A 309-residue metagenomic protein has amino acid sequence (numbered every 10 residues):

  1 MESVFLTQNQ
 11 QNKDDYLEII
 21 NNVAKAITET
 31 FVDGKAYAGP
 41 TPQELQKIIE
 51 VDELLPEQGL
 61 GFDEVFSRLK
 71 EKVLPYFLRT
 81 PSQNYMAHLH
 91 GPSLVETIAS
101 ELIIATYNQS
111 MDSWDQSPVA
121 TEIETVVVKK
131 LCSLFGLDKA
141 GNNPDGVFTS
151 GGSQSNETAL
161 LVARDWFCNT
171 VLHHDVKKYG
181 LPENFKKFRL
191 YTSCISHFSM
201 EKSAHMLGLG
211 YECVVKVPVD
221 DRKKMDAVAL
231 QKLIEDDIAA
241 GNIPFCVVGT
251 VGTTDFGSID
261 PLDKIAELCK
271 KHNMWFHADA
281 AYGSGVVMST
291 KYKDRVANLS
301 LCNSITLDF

Functional and structural regions predicted by a protein language model:
M1-N143: N-terminal entrance/gating region of PLP-dependent enzymes' catalytic architecture
E2-N9, V51, Y107-D115, A140-V147 (+3 more regions): Glycine- and acidic
N9-Y16, Q58, P92, Q116 (+6 more regions): Generic alpha-helical structural element
I103, E124, V128-L131, N156-A163 (+1 more regions): Buried hydrophobic packing segments
A120, S150-G152, S304: Residue-level recognition of hydrophobic positions within alpha-helical transmembrane segments
L131-D165, V215-V217: Short loop-beta-helix segment that forms the pyridoxal 5′-phosphate
S155, V162-F309: Conserved PLP-enzyme active-site core in the AAT-like
